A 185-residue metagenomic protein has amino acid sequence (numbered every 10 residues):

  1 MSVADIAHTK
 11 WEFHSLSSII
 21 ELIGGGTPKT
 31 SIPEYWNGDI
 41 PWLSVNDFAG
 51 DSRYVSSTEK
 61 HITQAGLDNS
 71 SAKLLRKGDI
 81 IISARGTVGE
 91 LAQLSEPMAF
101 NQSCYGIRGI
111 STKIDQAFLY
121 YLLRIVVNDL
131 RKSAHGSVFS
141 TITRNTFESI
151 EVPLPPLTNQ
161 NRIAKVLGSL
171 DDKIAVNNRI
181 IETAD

Functional and structural regions predicted by a protein language model:
M1-G26, S149-R162, G168-D185: Non-catalytic DNA-recognition/assembly elements of restriction-modification systems
F13-P33, N46-K77: Sequence-specific dsDNA recognition surfaces
N69-S70, S95, S137: A structural connector/turn signal
A84, M98-Y105, G136-A164: A short glycine-rich beta-alpha junction/loop motif
V88-S95: Short, Lys/Arg- and Gly-enriched loop/turn segments at beta-strand edges
F100-Y120: Short peripheral tails and domain-boundary helices/loops at the edges of structured domains
D115-T146, I150: Short, positively charged
